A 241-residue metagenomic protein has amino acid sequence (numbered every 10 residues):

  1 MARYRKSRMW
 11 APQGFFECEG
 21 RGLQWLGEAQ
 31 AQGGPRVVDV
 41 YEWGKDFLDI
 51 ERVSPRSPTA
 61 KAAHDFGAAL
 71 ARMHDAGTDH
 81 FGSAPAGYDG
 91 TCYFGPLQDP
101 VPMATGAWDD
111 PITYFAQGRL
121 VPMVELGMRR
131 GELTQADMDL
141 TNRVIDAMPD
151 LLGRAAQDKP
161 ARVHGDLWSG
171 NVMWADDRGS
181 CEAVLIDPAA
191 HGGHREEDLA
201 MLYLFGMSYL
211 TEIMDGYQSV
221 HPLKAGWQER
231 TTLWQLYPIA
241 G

Functional and structural regions predicted by a protein language model:
A2-T113: ATP-binding pocket architecture of kinase catalytic cores
R5, V163, T232: Conserved Rossmann-like nucleotide-binding pocket used by diverse enzymes that bind dinucleotide cofactors
W10, W43-L48, S54-R56, L120 (+3 more regions): Short, solvent-exposed loop/turn segments at secondary-structure junctions
W25-E28, D65-A68, R72, Y114 (+3 more regions): Residue-level signal for well-ordered alpha-helical scaffold segments within enzymatic catalytic domains
K45, D177-S180, L236: Short strand-connecting beta-turns/loops that link adjacent beta-strands
T78-H164, A175-S180, S219: An alpha-helical support segment within catalytic cores of ATP-dependent transferases
A104-G106, P111-A116, E125, D158-R162 (+2 more regions): Active-site Asp-x-Gly
T232-A240: Hydrophobic alpha-helical segments that form the core of small-molecule binding pockets and/or dimer interfaces
